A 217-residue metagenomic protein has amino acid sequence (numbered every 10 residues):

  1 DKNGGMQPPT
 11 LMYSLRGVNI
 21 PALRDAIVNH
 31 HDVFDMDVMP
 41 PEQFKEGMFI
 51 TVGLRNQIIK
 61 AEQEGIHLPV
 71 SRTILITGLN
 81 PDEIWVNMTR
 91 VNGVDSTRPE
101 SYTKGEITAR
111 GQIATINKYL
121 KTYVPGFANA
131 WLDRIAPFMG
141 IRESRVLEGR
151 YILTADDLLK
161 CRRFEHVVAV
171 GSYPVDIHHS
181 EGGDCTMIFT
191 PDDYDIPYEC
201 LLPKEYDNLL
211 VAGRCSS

Functional and structural regions predicted by a protein language model:
N3-N208, S216: Mobile, glycine/GP-rich and aromatic-enriched active-site lid/loop segments adjacent to catalytic centers
